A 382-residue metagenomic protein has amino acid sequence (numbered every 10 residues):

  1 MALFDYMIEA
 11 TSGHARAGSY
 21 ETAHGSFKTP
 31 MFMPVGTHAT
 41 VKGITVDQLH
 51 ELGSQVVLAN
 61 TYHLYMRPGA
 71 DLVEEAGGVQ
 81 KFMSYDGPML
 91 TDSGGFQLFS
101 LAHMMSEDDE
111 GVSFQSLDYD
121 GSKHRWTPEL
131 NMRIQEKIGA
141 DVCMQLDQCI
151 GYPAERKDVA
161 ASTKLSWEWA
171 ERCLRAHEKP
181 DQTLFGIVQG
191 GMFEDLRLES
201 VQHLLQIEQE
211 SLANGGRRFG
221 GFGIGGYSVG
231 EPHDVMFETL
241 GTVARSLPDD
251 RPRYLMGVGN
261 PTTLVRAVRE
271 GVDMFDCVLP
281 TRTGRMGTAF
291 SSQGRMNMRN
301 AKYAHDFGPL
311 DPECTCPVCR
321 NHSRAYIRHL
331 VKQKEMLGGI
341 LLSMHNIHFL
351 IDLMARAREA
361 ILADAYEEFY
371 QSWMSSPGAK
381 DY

Functional and structural regions predicted by a protein language model:
M1-K179, A301-A304: Non-catalytic, usually N-terminal nucleic-acid engagement modules in DNA/RNA processing proteins
M1-S19, F27-M31, G43, D147-P153 (+1 more regions): C-terminal extensions of enzymes
G25, V57, D92, Q135 (+5 more regions): Conserved, mostly hydrophobic/aromatic
K123, T127, D158, L165 (+4 more regions): Catalytic cores of large soluble enzymes that bind and process phosphate-bearing ligands
N131, S162, S166-W169, C173 (+5 more regions): Alpha-helical packing segments of well-folded alpha/beta enzyme cores
G151-P153, A160, G221-S228, M336-G339: Glycine- and acidic
K164-W167, A176-L310: Glycine-rich phosphate/ribose-binding loops and adjacent secondary-structure elements that form binding surfaces
C173-A176, I207, Q333-K334, A360: Change "in soluble alpha/beta enzymes" to "in soluble alpha/beta proteins
